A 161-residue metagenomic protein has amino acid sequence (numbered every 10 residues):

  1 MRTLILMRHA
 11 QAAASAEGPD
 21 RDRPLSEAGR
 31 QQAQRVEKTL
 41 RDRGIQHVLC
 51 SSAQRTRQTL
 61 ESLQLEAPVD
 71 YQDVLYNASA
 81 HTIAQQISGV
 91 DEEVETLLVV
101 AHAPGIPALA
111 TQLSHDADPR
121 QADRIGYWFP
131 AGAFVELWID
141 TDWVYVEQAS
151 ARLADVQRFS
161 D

Functional and structural regions predicted by a protein language model:
M1-Q85, P107, Q112-R120: Active-site-proximal alpha-helix that buttresses catalytic centers in soluble enzyme cores
M1-R2, V94, A131, S150: A structure-centric signal for secondary-structure junctions around beta-strands
L4, E92-A101, G105: Generic beta-sheet signal
D42-G44, V90-E95: Glycine-rich phosphate-binding loop signature in dinucleotide/nucleotide-binding domains
S52, A101, T141: Residues that line or immediately flank small-molecule/substrate-binding pockets and catalytic motifs
A117-R152: Domain-level recognition of soluble alpha/beta enzyme cores, biased toward histidine phosphatases/phosphomutases
S150-D161: Short, solvent-exposed aromatic-acidic interface loops
